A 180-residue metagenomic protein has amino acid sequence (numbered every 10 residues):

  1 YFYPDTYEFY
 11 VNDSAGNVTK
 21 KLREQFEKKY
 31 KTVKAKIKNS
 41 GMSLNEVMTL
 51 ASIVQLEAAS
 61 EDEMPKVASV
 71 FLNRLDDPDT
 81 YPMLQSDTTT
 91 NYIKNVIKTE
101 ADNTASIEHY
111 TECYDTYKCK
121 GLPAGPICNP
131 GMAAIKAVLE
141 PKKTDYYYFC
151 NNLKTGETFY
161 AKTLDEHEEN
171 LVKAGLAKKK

Functional and structural regions predicted by a protein language model:
Y1-K180: Bacterial extracytoplasmic/cell-wall-associated proteins, especially those involved in peptidoglycan
